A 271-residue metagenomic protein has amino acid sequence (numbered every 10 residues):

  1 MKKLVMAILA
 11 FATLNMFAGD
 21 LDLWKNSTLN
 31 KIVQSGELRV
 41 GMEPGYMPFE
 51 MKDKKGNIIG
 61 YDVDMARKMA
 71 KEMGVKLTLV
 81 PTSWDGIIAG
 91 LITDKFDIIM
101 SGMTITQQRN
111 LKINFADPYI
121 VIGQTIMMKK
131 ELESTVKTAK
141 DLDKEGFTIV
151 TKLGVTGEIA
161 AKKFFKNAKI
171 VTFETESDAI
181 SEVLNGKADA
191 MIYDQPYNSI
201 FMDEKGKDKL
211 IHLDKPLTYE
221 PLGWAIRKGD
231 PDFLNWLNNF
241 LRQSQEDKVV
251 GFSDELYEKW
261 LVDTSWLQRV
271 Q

Functional and structural regions predicted by a protein language model:
G19-G102, L111: Extracytoplasmic small-molecule ligand-binding "clamshell" domains of the periplasmic binding protein/Venus flytrap
G19-L23, D64-E72, K130-L132, K140 (+4 more regions): Extended ligand-binding regions for polar small-molecule ligands
L38-R39, M73-K76, T82, T93-S101 (+4 more regions): Alpha-to-beta junction loops
P44, V121-M128, Q195-R242, L261-Q271: Periplasmic-binding protein-like
M51-D53, A66-V75, A139-D143, G157-E174 (+2 more regions): Ligand-binding cleft/hinge of the Venus flytrap
V63, T78-A89, V136, V171-N185 (+1 more regions): Short helix-initiation/N-cap motifs at beta->coil->alpha
V75-G86, M103-K163: A conserved helix-loop-strand patch within extracytoplasmic ligand-binding domains of the periplasmic binding
G86-A89, M103-L111, I159-K163, S181-N185 (+1 more regions): A ligand-binding cleft/hinge motif common to bilobed small-molecule-binding domains
